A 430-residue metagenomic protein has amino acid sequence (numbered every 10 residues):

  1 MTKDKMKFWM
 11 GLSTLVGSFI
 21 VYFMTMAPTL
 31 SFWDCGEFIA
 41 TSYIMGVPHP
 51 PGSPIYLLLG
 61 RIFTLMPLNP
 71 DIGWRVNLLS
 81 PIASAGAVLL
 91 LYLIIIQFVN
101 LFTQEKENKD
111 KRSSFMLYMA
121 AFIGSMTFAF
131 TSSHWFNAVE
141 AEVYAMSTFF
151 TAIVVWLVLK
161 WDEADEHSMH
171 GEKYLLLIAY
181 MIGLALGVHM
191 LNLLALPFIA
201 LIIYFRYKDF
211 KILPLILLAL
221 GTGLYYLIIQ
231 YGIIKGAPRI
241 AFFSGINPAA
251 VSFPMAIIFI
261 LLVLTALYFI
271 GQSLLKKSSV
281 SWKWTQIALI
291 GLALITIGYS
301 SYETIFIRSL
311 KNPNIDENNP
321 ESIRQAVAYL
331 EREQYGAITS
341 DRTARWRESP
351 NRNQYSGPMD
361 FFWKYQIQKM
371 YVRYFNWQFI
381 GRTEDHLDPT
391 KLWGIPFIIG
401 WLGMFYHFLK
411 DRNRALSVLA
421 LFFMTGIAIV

Functional and structural regions predicted by a protein language model:
M1-V21, G86, D110-F122, I258-I297 (+1 more regions): Start-transfer (signal-anchor) and selected internal transmembrane alpha helices of multi-pass inner/ER membrane
D4-S31, F128-F130, H189, Y226-I229 (+2 more regions): Transmembrane signal-anchor helices characteristic of membrane glycosylation enzymes that use polyprenol
W9, L91-F130, H167-K173, N413-L421: Transmembrane-helix signature of polytopic, membrane-embedded enzymes that assemble or transfer cell-envelope glycans
L12, L78-K111, A152-L157, I398-Y406: Transmembrane-helix motifs of polytopic, lipid-linked glycan transferases
M26-F38, P48-L59, D316-N318, I367: Extracytoplasmic catalytic/substrate-binding loops of multi-pass membrane glycan-assembly enzymes
T41-I44, G124-S125, Y174-V188: Membrane-interface alpha helices of multi-pass inner-membrane proteins
P54, M66-L89, L93-I94, E107-D110 (+6 more regions): Loop-to-helix entry region of an early transmembrane alpha helix in multi-pass inner-membrane enzymes
Q104-E107, K111-F115, V154-Y174, L201-I212: Membrane-interface transmembrane helices that cradle and orient dolichyl/undecaprenyl
